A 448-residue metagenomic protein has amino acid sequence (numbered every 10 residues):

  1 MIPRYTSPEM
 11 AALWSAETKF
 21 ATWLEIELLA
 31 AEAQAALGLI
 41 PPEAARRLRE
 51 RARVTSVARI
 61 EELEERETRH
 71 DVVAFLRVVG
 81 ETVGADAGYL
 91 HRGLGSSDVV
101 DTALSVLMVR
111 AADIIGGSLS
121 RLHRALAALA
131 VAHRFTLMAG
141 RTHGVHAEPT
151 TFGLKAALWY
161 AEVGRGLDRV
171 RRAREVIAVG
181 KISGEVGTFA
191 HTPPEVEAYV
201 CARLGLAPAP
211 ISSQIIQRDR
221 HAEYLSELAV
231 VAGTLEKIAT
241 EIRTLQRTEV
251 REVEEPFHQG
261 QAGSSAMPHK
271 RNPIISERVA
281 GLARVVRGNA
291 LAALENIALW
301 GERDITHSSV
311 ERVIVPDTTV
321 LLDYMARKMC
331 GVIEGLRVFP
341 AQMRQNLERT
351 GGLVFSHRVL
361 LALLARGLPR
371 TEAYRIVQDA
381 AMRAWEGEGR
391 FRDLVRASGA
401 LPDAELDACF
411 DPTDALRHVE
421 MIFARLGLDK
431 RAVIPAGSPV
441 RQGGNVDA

Functional and structural regions predicted by a protein language model:
M1-F189, P193-Y199, P208, Q261-S264 (+4 more regions): A helix-coil-helix interface module used to build multimeric assemblies and to scaffold catalytic/cofactor sites
A11-S15, I60-E62, Q261-G281, R303-D317 (+3 more regions): Short beta-alpha connecting loops at secondary-structure transitions that line or flank enzyme active sites
V109-G116, S120, A127, A157-Y160 (+8 more regions): Short amphipathic alpha-helical segments with heptad-repeat character
V131-G153, E252-S264, H269-K270, G301-V310 (+1 more regions): Glycine-rich cofactor-pocket loops
G166, Q214-H307: Glycine-rich anion/phosphate-binding loop at the beta-strand->alpha-helix junction
E197-Q214, R218: Active-site-adjacent "gating/activation" loops or surface patches in catalytic cores
V285-L368, I376: Long, amphipathic alpha-helical stalk/connector segments used for oligomerization, subunit docking, or mechanical
G335-A400, A404, C409-L416, M421-I434 (+1 more regions): C-terminal alpha-helical interaction appendages
